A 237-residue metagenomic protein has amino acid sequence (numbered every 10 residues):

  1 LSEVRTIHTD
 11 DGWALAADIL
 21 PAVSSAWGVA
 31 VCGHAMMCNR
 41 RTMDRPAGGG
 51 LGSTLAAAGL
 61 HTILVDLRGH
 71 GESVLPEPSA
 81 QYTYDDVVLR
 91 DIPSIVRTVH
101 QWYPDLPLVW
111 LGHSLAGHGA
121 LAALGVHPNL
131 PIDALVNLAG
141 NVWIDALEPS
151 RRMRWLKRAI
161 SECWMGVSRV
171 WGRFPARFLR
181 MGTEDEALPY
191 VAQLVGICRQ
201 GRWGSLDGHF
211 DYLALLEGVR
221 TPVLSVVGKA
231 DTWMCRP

Functional and structural regions predicted by a protein language model:
L1-V23: N-terminal cap/lid segment of alpha/beta-hydrolase-fold proteins
V23-L67, G71: Short, surface-exposed "cap/lid" segments of acyl-processing enzymes
H34, G112-L115, G228: Conserved alpha/beta-hydrolase "nucleophile elbow" surrounding the catalytic nucleophile
L67-Y82: Glycine-rich "HGGG/HGxG" loop immediately N-terminal to the catalytic nucleophile of the alpha/beta-hydrolase
Q81-H100: Alpha/beta-hydrolase active-site loop
L111, L115-W203: Alpha/beta-hydrolase-fold enzymes
V219, S225-V227: Short beta-strand/loop motif that positions the catalytic acidic residue of the alpha/beta-hydrolase fold
T232-P237: Conserved alpha/beta-hydrolase "acid-adjacent" motif
